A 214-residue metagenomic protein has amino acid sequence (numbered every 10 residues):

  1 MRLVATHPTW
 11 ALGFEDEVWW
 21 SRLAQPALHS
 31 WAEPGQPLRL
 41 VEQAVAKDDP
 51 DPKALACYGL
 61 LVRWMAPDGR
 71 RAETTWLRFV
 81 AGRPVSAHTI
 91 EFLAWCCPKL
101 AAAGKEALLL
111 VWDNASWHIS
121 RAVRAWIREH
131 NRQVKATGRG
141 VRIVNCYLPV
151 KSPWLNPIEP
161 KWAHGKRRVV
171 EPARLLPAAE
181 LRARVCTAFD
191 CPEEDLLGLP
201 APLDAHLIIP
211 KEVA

Functional and structural regions predicted by a protein language model:
M1-W95: Extended, low-complexity cationic-aromatic segments
T9-W10, R142, K151, L155-A214: C-terminal anion-handling pockets and recognition modules
D16, K105-I119, L148, N156: Acidic/histidine-rich, metal-coordinating catalytic segments
L23-P26, S120-R124, I158: A short acidic (Asp/Glu
Q36-D48, H130-P160, A173-L175: RNase H-like polynucleotidyl transferase catalytic core
H88-L109: Short, basic/hydrophobic alpha-helical segments
